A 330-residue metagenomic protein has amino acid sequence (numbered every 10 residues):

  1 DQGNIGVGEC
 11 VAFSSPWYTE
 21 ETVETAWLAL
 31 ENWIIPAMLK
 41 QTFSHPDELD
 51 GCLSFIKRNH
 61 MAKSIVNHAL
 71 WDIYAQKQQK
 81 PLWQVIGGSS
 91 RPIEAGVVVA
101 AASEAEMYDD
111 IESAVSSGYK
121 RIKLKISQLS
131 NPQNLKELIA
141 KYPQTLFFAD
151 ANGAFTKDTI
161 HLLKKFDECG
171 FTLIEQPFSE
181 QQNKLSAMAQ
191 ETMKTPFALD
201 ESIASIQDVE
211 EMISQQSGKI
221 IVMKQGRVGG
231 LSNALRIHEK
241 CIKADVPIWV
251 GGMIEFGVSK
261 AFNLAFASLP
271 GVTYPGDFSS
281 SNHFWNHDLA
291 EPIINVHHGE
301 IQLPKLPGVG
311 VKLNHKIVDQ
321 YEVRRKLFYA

Functional and structural regions predicted by a protein language model:
D1, I5-K77: Metal- or metallocofactor-binding catalytic centers and their adjacent structured scaffolds across diverse enzyme
G3, I34, V66, Q79 (+7 more regions): Conserved, mostly hydrophobic/aromatic
C10, V97-V99, L124-I126, A149-G153 (+6 more regions): A cross-domain feature marking catalytic cores of carbohydrate-active enzymes and several ubiquitous metabolic/repair
D50, S54, A75-Q76, K80-P92 (+1 more regions): N-terminal amphipathic alpha-helix/helix-capping segment at the start of soluble metabolic enzymes
W83-M193: Metal-dependent enolase-superfamily TIM-barrel catalytic cores that perform enediolate-based chemistry
Q181-A198, I203-E300, P304: Shared catalytic-loop signature of beta/alpha-barrel
V309-A330: Extended hydrophobic packing segments that form well-structured cores
